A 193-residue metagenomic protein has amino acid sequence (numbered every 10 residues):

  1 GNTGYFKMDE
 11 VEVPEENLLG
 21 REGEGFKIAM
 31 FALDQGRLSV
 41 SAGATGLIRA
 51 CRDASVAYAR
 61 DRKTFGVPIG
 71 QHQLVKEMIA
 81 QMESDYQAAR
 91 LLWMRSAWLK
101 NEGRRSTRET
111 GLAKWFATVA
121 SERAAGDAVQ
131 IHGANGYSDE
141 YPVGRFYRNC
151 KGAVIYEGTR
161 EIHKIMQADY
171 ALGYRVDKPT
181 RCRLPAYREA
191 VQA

Functional and structural regions predicted by a protein language model:
Y5-E10, E15, R21-E24, M30-A193: Alpha-helical interface subdomain recognition
